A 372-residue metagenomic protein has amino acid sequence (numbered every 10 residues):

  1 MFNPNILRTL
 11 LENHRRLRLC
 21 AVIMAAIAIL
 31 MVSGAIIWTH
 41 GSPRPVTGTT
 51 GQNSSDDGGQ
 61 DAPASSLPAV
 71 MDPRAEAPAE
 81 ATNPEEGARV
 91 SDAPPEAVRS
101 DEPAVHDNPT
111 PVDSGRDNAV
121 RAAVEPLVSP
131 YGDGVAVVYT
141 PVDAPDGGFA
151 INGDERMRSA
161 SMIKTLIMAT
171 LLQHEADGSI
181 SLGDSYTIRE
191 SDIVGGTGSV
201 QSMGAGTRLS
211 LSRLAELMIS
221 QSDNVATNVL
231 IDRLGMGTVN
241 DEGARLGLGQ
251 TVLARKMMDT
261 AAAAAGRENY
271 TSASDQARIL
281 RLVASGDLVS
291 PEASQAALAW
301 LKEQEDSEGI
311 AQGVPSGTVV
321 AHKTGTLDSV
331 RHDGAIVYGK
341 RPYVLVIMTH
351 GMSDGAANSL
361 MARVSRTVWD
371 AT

Functional and structural regions predicted by a protein language model:
F2-V124, R233, D287-E305, V319 (+1 more regions): Structured C-terminal helix/loop/strand segments within mature extracytoplasmic catalytic/sensor domains
R116-N152, A335-V337: A short, well-structured edge-of-sheet supersecondary motif
G134, N228-L280, A284-S285: Mid-domain, small-residue-enriched loop/turn segments at the edges of structured enzyme/sensor domains
A136-P141, A150, L166, T187 (+1 more regions): Soluble periplasmic/extracytoplasmic beta-strand elements of cell-envelope proteins
T140-D143, R189-S191, I219-S222, R233 (+4 more regions): Active-site-proximal beta-strand/loop segments in catalytic clefts of secreted hydrolases
D146, M157-Y186, L345: Active-site SXXK
I193-N228, M236: Conserved catalytic neighborhood of penicillin-recognizing serine enzymes
A265-S316: A conserved catalytic-loop motif detector
